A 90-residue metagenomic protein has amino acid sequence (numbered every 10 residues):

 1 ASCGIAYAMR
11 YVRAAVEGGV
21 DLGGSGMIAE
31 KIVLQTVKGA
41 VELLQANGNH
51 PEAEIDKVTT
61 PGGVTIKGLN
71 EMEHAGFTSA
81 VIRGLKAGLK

Functional and structural regions predicted by a protein language model:
A1-V20, K31-L44, G63: Active-site-proximal catalytic alpha-helix in oxidoreductases
D21-G23, I82: Short, surface-exposed linear patches
S25-A29: Membrane-interface starts of transmembrane alpha-helices
E30-K90: NAD(P)-dependent Rossmann-like dehydrogenase/reductase catalytic/cofactor-binding core
